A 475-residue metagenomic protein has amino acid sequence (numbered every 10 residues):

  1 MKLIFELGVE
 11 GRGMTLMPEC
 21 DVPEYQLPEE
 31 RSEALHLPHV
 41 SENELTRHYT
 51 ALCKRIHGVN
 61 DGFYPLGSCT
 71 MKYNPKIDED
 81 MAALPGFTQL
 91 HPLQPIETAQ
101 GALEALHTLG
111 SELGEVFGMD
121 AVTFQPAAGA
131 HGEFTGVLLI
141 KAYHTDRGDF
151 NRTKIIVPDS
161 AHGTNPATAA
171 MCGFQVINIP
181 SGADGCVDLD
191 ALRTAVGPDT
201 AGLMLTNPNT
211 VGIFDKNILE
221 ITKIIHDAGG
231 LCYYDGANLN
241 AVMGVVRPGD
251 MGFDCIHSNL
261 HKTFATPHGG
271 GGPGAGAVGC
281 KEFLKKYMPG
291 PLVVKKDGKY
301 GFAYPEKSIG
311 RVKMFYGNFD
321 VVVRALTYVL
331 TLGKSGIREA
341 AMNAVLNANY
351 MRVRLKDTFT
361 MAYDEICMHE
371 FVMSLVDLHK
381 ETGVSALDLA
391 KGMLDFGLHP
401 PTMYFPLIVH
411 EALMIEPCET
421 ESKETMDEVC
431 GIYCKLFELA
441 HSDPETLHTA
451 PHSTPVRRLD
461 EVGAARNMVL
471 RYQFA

Functional and structural regions predicted by a protein language model:
M1-Y73, E79-Q89, E97-E112, L407-A475: PLP-dependent enzyme catalytic core of the Aspartate aminotransferase-like
E29-E30, A83-E97, E115, A170-P180 (+3 more regions): Gly-rich Lys/Arg/Thr-decorated short loops/hinges at beta-loop-alpha junctions or inter-strand turns that position
H57-I77, Q125-E133, F264-G279, F283-L284 (+2 more regions): Conserved phosphate/anionic-ligand binding catalytic regions in large, soluble enzymes, centered on
N60, T98, S111-L138: Short loop-beta-helix segment that forms the pyridoxal 5′-phosphate
P65-N74, P126-G132, P158-A161, N238-G244 (+5 more regions): A glycine-rich phosphate-binding loop feature that marks nucleotide/adenosyl-phosphate handling sites
G101-E104, H131-K299, G383-V384, E411: Conserved PLP-enzyme active-site core in the AAT-like
C255-H379: Active-site C-terminal subdomain of aminotransferase-like
T360-D395, L407, E411-D427: Conserved PLP-binding catalytic core of the aspartate aminotransferase-like
